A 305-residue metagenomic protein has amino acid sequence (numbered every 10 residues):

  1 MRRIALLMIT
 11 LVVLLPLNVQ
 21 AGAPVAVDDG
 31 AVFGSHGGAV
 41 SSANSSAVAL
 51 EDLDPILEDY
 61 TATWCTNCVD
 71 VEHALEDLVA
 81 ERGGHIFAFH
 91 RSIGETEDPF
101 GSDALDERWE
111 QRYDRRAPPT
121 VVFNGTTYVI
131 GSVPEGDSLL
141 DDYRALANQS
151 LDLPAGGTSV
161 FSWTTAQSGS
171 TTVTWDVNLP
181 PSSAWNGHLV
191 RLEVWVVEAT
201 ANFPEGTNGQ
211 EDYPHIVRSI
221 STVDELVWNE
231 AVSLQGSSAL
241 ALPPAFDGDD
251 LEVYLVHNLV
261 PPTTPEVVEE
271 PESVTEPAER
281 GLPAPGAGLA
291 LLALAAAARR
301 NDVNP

Functional and structural regions predicted by a protein language model:
M1-V48, D52-L57, C65, E276-P305: Secretory targeting signatures
A49, T66-D70, Y113, E135: Extracytoplasmic/periplasmic, Sec-exported soluble proteins
I56-D59, H85-H90, P119-F123: Structural recognition of the beta-strand scaffold that forms the well-ordered cores of secreted hydrolase catalytic
Y60-L75: Conserved redox-active cysteine motifs that mediate thiol-disulfide chemistry, especially di-cysteine Cys-X(1-2)-Cys
L75-E76, E110: Short amphipathic alpha-helical segments and helix-helix/interface helices
E76-G83: Short, surface-exposed basic-aromatic patches at helix termini and helix-loop junctions that form
G83-A104: Thiol-based oxidoreductase modules, predominantly thioredoxin-like and allied folds used for disulfide exchange
D98-R116, T120, T127, P134-E279: Short, conserved sequence motifs used for protein processing/export or organelle targeting and for catalysis
